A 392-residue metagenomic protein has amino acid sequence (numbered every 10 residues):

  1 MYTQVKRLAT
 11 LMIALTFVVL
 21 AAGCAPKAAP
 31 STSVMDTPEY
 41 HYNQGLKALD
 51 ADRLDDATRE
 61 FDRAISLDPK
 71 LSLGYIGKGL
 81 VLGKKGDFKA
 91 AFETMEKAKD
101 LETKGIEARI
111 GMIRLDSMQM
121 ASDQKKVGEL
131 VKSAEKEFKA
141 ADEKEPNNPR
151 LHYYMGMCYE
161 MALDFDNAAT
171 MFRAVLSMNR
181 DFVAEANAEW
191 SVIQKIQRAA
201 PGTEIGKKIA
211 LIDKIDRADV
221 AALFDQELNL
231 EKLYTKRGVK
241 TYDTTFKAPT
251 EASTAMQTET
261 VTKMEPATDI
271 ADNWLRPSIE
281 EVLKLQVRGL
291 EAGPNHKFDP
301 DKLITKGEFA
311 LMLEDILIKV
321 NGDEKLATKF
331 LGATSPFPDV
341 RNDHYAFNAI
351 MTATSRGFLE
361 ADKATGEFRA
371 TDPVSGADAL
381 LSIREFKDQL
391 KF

Functional and structural regions predicted by a protein language model:
V34-K70, A121-S122: Alpha-helical segment of the N-proximal tetratricopeptide repeat
T37, L71, T103-G105, N148 (+1 more regions): Residue-level recognition of tetratricopeptide repeat
N43, G77, G111-M112, Y154 (+1 more regions): Canonical tetratricopeptide repeat
D50-A51, K84, M118, M161 (+1 more regions): Register position in tetratricopeptide repeats
G74, A108, L151, E185-A186: TPR alpha-solenoid repeat register
E93, D100, K125, E143 (+6 more regions): Feature responds to low-complexity, polar/acidic, surface-exposed segments characteristic of secreted/exported proteins
